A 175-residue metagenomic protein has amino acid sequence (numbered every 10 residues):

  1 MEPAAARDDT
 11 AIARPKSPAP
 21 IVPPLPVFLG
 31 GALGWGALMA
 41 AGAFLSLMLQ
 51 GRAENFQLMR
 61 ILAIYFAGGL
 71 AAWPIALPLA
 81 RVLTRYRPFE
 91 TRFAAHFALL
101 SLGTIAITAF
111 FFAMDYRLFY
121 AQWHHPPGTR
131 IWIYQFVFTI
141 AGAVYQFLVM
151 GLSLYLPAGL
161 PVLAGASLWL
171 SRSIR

Functional and structural regions predicted by a protein language model:
M1-A71: Transmembrane alpha-helical insertion/packing segments
P26, F56, R60, I64 (+3 more regions): Membrane-interface starts of transmembrane alpha-helices
W35, A95-A121: Hydrophobic alpha-helical membrane-insertion segments
R52-F56, V82-F93: Membrane-interface helix-boundary motifs at transmembrane edges
Y65-F89: Canonical alpha-helical transmembrane segments
R117-G142: Membrane-interfacial helical/loop segments at transmembrane boundaries in membrane proteins
Q135-L160: Hydrophobic alpha-helical transmembrane segments
P157-R175: Cytosolic juxtamembrane helix at the C-terminal end of the final transmembrane segment
